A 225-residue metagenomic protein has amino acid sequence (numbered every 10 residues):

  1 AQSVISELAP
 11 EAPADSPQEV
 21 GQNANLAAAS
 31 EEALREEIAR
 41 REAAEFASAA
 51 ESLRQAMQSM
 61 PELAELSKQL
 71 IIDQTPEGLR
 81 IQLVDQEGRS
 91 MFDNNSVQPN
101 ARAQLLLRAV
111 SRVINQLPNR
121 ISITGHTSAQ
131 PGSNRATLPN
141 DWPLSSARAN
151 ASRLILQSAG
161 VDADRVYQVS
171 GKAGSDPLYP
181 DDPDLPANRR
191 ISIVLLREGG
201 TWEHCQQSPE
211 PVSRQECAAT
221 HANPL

Functional and structural regions predicted by a protein language model:
A1-L79, D85-E87, W202, Q206-P224: Juxtamembrane linker/hinge segments adjacent to a transmembrane helix in small membrane proteins
R40-S52, Q82-V84, M91-Q104, L117 (+2 more regions): Periplasmic OmpA-like peptidoglycan-binding domain that tethers envelope proteins to the cell wall
S67-Q69, V110, L178-D182: Short beta-alpha junctions and helix-cap segments that line functional grooves
V113: Alpha-helical metal-binding/catalytic segments enriched in His/Glu/Asp
R120: Catalytic cores of peptidoglycan-degrading enzymes
